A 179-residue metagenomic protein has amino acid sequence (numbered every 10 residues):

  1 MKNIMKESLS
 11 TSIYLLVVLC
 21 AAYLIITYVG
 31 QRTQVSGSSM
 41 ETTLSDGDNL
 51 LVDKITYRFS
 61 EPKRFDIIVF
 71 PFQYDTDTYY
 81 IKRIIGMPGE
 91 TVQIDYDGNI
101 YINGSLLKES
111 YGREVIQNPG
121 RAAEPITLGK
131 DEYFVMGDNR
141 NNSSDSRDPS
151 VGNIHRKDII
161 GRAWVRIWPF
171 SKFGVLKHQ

Functional and structural regions predicted by a protein language model:
K2-L9, I13, L24, Y28-Q34 (+1 more regions): Soluble "head" domains of membrane/secretory-pathway proteins
S39: Catalytic nucleophile serine of serine hydrolases, specifically the conserved "nucleophile elbow" pentapeptide
